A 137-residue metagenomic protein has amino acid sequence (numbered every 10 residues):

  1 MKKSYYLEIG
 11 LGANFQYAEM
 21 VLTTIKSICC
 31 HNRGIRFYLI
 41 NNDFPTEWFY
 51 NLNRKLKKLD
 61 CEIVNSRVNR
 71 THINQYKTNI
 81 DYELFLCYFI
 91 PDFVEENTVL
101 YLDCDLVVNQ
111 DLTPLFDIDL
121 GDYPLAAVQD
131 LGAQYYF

Functional and structural regions predicted by a protein language model:
M1-F137: Glycosyltransferase catalytic domains, chiefly GT-A lineage
